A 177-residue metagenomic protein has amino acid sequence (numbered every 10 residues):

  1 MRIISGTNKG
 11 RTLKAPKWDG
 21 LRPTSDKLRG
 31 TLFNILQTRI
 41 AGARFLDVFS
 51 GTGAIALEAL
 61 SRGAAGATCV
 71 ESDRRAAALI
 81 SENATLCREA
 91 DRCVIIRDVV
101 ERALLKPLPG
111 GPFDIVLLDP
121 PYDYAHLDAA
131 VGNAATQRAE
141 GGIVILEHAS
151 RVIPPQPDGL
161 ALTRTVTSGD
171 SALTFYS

Functional and structural regions predicted by a protein language model:
M1-S177: Class I S-adenosyl-L-methionine-dependent methyltransferase catalytic core
